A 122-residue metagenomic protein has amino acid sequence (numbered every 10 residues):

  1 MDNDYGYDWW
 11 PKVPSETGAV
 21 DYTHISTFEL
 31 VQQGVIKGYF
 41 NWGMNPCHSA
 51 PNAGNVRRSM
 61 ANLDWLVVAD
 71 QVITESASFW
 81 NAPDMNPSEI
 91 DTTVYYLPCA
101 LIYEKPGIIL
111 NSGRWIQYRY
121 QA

Functional and structural regions predicted by a protein language model:
M1-A122: Non-catalytic alpha/beta scaffold blocks inside enzyme catalytic domains
